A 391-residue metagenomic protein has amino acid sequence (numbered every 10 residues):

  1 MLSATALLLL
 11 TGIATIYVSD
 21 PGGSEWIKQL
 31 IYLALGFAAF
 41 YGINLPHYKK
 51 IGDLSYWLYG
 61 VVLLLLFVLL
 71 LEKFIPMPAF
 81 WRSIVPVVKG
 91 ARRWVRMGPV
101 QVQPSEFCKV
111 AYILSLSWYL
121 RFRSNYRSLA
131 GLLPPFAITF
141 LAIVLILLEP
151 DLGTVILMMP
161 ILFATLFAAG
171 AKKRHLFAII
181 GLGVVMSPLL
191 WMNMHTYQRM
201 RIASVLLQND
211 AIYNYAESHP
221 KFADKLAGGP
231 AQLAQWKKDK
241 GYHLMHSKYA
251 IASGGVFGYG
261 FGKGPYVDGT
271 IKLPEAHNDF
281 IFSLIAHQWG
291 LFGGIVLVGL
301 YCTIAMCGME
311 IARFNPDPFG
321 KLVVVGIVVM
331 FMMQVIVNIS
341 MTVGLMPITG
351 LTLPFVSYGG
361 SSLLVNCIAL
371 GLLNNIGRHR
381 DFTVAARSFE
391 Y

Functional and structural regions predicted by a protein language model:
M1-S3, L7-L8, A14-P150, I339 (+4 more regions): Membrane-helix boundary/helix-loop-helix interface segments in multi-pass membrane proteins
L10-I13, N44, I113, S117 (+10 more regions): Alpha-helical transmembrane segments of polytopic integral membrane proteins, especially the permease/helical cores
G23, A34-G36, Y56-L63, G131-I146 (+2 more regions): Hydrophobic alpha-helical segments of polytopic membrane proteins
I31-L35, K109, Q288-A305: Hydrophobic alpha-helical transmembrane segments
V88-W94, A178-L291, P318-F319: Hydrophobic, glycine- and aromatic-enriched re-entrant/interface helices and adjoining loop segments
L120, I161-H175, P265-G293, T352-G359 (+1 more regions): Interfacial segments of multi-pass membrane proteins
M309-G350, V356: Loop-to-helix entry and N-terminal half of a specific, functionally important transmembrane alpha helix in multi-pass
